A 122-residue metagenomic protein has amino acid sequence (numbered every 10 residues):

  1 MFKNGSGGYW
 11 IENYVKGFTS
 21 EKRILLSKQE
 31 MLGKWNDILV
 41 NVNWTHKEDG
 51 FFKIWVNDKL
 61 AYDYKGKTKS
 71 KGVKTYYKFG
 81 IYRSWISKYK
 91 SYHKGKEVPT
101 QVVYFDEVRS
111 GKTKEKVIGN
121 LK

Functional and structural regions predicted by a protein language model:
M1-Y14: Glycan-recognition/cleft segments
V15, V42-W44, R83: Short beta-strand segments enriched in hydrophobic/aromatic residues within well-folded beta-rich domains
V15-D37: Short, aromatic/His-centered strand-loop micro-motif at the edge of beta-sheets
M31-F51: Localized edge beta-strand/strand-to-loop motifs within extracellular or lumenal beta-rich domains
I38, D106-S110: Extracellular beta-strand elements of beta-rich domains used for carbohydrate recognition/degradation or cell-matrix
W55-K59: Short strand-turn-strand beta-turns centered on an Asx-Gly dipeptide
Y64-D106: Flexible glycan-contacting loops in extracellular carbohydrate-active proteins
K112-K122: Extended recognition patches within non-cytosolic domains
